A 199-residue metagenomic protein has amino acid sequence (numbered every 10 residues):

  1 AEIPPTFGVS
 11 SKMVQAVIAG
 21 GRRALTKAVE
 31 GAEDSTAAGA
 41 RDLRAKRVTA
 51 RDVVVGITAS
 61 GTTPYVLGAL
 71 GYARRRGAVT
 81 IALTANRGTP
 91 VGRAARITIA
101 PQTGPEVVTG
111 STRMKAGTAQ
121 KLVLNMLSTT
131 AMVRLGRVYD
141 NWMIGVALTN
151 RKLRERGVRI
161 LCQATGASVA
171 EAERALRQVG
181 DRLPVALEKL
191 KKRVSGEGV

Functional and structural regions predicted by a protein language model:
A1-L122, A131-V133: Glycine-rich phosphate-binding loops that contact phosphosugars or nucleotide phosphates
M126, A131-V199: Short, amphipathic alpha-helical interaction segments embedded in low-complexity terminal/linker regions of eukaryotic
